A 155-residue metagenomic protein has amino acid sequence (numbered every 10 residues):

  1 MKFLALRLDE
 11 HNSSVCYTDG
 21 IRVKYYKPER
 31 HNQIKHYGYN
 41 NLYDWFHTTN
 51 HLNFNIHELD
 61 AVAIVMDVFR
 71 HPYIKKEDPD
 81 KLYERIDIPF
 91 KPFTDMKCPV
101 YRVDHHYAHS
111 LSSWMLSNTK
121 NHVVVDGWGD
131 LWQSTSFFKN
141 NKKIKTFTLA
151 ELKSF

Functional and structural regions predicted by a protein language model:
M1-F155: Short acidic/glycine-rich loops and adjacent helix/strand connectors that line catalytic pockets where negatively
